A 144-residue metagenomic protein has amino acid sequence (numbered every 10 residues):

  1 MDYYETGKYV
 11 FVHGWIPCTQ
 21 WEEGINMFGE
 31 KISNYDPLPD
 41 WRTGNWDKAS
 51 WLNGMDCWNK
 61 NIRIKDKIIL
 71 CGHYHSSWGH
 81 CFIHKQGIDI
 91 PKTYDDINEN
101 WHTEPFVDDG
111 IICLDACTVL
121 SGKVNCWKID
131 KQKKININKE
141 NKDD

Functional and structural regions predicted by a protein language model:
M1-C113, C117-G122: Acidic, His/Gly-enriched loop-helix segments that form or flank divalent-metal centers in metallo-dependent hydrolases
G7, K128-K133: Short acidic-glycine loop/turn motifs at beta-strand connectors
H13-I16, K139-D144: Secondary-structure transition/turn motif
C18-Q20, K134, D144: Short, surface-exposed beta-strand-loop junctions and turns on beta-sheet-rich folds
V119-C126, I135, N141-K142: C-terminal regions of proteins
